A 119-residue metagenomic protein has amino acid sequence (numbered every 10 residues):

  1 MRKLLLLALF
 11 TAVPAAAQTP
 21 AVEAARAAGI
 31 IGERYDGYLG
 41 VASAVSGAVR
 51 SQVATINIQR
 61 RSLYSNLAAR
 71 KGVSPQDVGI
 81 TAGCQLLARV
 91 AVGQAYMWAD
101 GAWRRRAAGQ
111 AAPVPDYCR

Functional and structural regions predicted by a protein language model:
M1-L7: Sec-dependent signal peptide recognition, specifically the positively charged N-region followed immediately by
A8-L9, N66: A periodicity- and composition-biased signal for non-globular, repetitive helical segments
A12-P14: N-terminal signal peptide c-region/cleavage motif recognized by signal peptidases
Q18-E33, G40-A44, A48-S51, G79-R119: Amphipathic, charged alpha-helical segments and their helix-to-coil junctions in extracytoplasmic/peripheral assemblies
A27-A28, D36, S65, A69: Short, surface-exposed polybasic-aromatic patches that bind anionic ligands, especially phosphate groups
Q52, Y64-A82: Surface-exposed patches in mature extracellular/periplasmic domains of secreted proteins
